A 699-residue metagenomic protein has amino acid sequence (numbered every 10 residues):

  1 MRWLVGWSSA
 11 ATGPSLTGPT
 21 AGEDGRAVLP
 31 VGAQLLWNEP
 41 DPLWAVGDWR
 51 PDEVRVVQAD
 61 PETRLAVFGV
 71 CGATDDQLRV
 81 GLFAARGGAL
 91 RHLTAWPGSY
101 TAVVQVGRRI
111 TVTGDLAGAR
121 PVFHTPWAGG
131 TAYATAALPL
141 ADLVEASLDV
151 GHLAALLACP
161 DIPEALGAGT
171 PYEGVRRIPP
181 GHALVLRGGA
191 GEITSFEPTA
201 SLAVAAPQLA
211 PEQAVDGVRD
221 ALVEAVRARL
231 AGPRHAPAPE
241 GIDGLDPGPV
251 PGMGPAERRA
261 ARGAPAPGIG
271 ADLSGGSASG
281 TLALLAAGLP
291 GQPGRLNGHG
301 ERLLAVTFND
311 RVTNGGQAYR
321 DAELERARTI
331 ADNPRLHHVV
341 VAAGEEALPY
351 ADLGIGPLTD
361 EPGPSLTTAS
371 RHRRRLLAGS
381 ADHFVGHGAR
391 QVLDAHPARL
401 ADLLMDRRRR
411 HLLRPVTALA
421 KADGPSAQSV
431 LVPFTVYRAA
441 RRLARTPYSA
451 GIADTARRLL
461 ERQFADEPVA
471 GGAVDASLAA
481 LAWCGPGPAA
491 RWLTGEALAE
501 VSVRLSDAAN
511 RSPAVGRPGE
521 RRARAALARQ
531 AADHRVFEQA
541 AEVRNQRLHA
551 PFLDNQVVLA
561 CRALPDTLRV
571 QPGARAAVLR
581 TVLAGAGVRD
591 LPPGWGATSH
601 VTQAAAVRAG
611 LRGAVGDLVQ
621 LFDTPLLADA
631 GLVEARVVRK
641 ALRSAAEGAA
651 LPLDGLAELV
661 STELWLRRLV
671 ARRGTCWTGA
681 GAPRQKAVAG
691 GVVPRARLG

Functional and structural regions predicted by a protein language model:
M1-G344, L653-L656, V660, R668 (+2 more regions): Cysteine-centered catalytic environments shared across enzyme families
R109-T111, A119-P121, A203-L493, A540 (+5 more regions): ATP-dependent adenylate-handling active sites, centered on carboxylate activation for C-N bond formation
A141-D142, R442, S506-V515, Q539 (+3 more regions): Short amphipathic alpha-helical segments and their helix-coil junctions
S147-G151, S512-A525, L548, A574 (+2 more regions): Structural motif
G169-V175, P233-A238, V543-N545, G573-A576 (+4 more regions): Short coil/turn segments at secondary-structure boundaries
D360-S370, E542, A635-A641, A650 (+1 more regions): Long, Lys/Arg- and hydrophobic-enriched amphipathic alpha-helices
P397-A398, D406, A586-A650: PAPS-dependent sulfotransferase catalytic core
G485-A540, R544: Alpha/beta-hydrolase fold catalytic core
